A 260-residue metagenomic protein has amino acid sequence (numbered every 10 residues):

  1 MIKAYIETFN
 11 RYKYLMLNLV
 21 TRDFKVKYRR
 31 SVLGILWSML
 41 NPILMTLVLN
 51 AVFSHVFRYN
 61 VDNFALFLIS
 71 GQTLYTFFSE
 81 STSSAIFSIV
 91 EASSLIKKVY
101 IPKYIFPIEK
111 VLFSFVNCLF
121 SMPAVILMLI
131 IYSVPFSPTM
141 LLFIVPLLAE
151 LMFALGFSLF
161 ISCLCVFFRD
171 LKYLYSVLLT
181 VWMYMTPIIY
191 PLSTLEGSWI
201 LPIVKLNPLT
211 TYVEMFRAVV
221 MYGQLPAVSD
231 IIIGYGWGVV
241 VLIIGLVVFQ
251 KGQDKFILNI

Functional and structural regions predicted by a protein language model:
M1-I260: Hydrophobic transmembrane alpha-helices and immediately adjacent juxtamembrane helices of multi-pass inner-membrane
